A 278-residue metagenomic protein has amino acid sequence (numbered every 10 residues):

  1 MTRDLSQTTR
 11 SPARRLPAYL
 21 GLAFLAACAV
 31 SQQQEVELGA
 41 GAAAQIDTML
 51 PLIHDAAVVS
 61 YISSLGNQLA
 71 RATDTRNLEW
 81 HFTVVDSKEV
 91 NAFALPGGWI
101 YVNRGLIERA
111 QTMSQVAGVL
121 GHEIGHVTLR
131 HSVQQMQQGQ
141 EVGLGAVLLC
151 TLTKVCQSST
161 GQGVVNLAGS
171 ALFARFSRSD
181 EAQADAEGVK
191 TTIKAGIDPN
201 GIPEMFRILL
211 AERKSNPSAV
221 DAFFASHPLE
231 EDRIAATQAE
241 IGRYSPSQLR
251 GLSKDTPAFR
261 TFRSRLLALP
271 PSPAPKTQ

Functional and structural regions predicted by a protein language model:
M1-P12: N-terminal secretory signal peptides that target proteins for export/translocation
T2, R15-Y19, C28-Q278: A Zn2+-metalloprotease active-site environment signal
